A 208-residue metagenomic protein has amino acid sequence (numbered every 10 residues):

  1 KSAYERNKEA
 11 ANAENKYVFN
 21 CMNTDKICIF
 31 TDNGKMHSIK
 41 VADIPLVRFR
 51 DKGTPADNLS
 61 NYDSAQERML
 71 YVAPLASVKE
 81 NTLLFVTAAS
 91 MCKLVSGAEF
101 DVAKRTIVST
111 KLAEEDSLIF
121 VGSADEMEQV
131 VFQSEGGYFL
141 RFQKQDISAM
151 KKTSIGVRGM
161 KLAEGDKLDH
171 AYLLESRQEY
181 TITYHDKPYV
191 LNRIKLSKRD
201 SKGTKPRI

Functional and structural regions predicted by a protein language model:
K1-I208: C-terminal interaction appendages of subunits in large macromolecular complexes
